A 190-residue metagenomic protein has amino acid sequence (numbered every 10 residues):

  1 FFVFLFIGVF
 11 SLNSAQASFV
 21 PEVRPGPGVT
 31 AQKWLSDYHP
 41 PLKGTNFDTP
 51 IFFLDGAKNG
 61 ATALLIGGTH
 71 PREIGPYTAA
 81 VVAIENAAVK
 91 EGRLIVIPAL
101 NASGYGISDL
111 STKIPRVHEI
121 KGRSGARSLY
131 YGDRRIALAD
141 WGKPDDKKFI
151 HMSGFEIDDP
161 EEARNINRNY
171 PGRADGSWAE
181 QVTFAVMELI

Functional and structural regions predicted by a protein language model:
F2-G8: Sec-dependent N-terminal signal peptides
G8-T49: Short glycine- and acidic-rich boundary segments immediately preceding or forming the N-terminal edge of structured
P50-N59: Short beta-strand-to-loop junctions in surface cap/lid or active-site-entrance loops
G60, R72-G75: Short N-terminal binding/cap micro-motifs at the start of the first secondary-structure element
A61-L64, L94: Alpha/beta-hydrolase fold active-site loops
L64-R72: Histidine-centered catalytic micro-motifs
I74-A79, K90-I190: Active-site/substrate-binding loop(s) of hydrolase catalytic cores
A80-E85: Histidine-anchored nucleotide/phosphate-binding helix
